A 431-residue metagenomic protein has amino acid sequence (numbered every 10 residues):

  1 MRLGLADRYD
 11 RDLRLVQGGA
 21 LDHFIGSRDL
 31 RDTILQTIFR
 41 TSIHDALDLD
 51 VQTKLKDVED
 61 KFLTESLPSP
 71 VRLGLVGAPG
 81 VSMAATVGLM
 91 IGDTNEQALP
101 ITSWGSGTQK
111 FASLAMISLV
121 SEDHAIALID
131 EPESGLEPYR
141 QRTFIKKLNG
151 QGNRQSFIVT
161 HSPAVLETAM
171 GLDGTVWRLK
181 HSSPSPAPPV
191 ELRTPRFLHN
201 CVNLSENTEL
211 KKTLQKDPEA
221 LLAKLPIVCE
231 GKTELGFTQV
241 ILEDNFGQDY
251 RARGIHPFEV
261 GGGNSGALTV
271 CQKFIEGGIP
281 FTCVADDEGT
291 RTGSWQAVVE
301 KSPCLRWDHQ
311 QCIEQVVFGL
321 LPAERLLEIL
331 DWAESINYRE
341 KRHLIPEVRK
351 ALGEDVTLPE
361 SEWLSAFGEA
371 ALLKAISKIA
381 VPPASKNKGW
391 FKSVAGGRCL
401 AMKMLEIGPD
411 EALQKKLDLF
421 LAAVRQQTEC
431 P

Functional and structural regions predicted by a protein language model:
M1-L3, F157, T175-W177, T282-V284 (+1 more regions): Hydrophobic/aromatic beta-strand patches that form the interior of the parallel beta-sheet core in alpha/beta enzyme
R2, M90, S103, L128 (+4 more regions): Structured core elements
L3, D12, Q17-A112, M116-I126 (+1 more regions): Extended helical coiled-coil dimerization/tether regions that scaffold and oligomerize large DNA-maintenance assemblies
A6, T160-P163, H181-S182, G231 (+1 more regions): A short beta-strand-to-loop transition that corresponds to the Sensor-1 phosphate-sensing loop of AAA+ P-loop ATPases
D10-R14, L166-T168, S185-R193, R291-W295 (+2 more regions): Switch/connector loops and helix/strand junctions flanking conserved nucleotide-binding motifs in nucleotide-processing
Q17-A20, G88, L172-V176, A297-E300 (+1 more regions): Short secondary-structure boundary/capping segments
S82-M83, G88-E219, E429-C430: Switch/communication elements of ASCE P-loop NTPase nucleotide-binding domains
L214-V228, K232-P431: Acidic, Mg2+-coordinating catalytic modules of nucleic-acid enzymes
